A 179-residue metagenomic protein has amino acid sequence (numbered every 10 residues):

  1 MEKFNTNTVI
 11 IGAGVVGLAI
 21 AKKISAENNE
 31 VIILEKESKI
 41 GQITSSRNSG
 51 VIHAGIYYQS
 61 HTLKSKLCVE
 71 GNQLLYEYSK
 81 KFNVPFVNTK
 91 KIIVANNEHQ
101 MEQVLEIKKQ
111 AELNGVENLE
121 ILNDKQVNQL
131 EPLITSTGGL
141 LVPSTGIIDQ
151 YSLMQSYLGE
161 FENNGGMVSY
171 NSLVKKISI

Functional and structural regions predicted by a protein language model:
M1-N5: A short, basic/flexible loop-to-alpha-helix module at the beginning of a structural domain
T6-I33: N-terminal Rossmann-like FAD-binding beta1-loop-alpha1 element of flavoenzymes
A13-G14, L18, K125, Y151 (+1 more regions): Structural detector for helix-capping/boundary residues
S25-R47: Glycine-rich FAD pyrophosphate-binding loop
E35, N88, N123-D124, Y170-S172: Short loop/edge segments at beta-strand edges and connector loops that shape dinucleotide/nucleotide cofactor-binding
G50-Q126, L130, S136: Dinucleotide-binding Rossmann-like beta1-alpha1 core, especially the glycine-rich loop that anchors the ADP
L140-I179: Helical element adjacent to the flavin cofactor pocket in flavoenzyme catalytic cores
